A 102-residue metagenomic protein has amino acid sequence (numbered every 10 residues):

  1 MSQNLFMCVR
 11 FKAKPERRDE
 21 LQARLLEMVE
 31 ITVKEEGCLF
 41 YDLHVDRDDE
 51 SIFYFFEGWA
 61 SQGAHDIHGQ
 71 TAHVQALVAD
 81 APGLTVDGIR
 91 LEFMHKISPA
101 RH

Functional and structural regions predicted by a protein language model:
M1-Q3, L21-Q22, R47-D48, E57 (+1 more regions): Short hydrophobic/aromatic segments of transmembrane alpha-helices and their interfaces
S2-Q3, L43-D49, L77-H102: Glycine-rich beta-strand-turn "strand-cap" elements at beta-sheet edges
L5-K12, D42-G69: Short, well-ordered beta-strand segments in beta-rich or mixed alpha/beta enzyme and ligand-binding folds
L5-K34, C38-L39: N-terminal first-folded block
R10-K12, R17-R18, H44, H73 (+1 more regions): Basic side chains
R17-D19, G63, P99: Residue-level signal for secondary-structure boundary sites
E27, I31-L39, G58-E92: An amphipathic, aromatic/His-enriched active-site/gating alpha helix that lines ligand/cofactor pockets
